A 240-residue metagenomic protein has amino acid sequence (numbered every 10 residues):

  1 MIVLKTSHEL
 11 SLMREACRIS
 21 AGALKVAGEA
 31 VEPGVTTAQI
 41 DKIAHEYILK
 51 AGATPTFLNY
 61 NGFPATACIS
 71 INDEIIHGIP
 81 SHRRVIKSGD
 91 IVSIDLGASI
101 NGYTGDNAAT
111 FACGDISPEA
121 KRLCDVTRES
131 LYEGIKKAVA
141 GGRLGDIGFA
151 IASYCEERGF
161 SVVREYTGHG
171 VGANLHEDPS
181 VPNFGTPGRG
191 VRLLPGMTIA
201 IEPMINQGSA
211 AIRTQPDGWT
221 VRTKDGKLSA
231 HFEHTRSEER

Functional and structural regions predicted by a protein language model:
M1-E238: Active-site neighborhoods and metal-handling regions in enzymes and metal-associated proteins
